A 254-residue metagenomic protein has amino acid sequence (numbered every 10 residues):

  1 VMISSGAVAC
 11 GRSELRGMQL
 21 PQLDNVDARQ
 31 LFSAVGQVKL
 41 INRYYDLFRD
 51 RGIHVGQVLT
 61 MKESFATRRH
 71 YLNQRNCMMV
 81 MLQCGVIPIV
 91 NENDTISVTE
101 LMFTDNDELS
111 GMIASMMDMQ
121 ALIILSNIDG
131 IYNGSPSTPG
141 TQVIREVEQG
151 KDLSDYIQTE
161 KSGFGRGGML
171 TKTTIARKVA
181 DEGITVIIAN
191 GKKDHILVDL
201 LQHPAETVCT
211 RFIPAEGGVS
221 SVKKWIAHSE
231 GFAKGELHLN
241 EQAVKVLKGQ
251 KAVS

Functional and structural regions predicted by a protein language model:
V1-H54, V58-S254: C-terminal catalytic "cap/lid" subdomain
